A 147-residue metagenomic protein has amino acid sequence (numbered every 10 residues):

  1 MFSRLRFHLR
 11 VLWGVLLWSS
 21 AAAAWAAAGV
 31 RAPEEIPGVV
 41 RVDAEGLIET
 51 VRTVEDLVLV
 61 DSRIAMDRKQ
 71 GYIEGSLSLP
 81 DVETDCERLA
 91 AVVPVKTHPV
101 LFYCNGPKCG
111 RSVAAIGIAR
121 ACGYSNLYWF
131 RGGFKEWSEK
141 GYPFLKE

Functional and structural regions predicted by a protein language model:
F2-V58, A65-Q70: Flexible, polar/low-complexity N-terminal or interdomain linker segments that lie immediately upstream of folded
V54-V60, H98, S125: Short coil/turn segments at beta-strand junctions that form active-site/ligand-binding loops
D61-I64, E74, E83, C104-K108 (+1 more regions): A mature extracytoplasmic/lumenal domain signature
D67-Y72, S78-P80: Mid-length scaffold segments of soluble, non-membrane domains
S76-D81, S125-W129: Short hydrophobic/aromatic-enriched beta-strand-loop microsegments
P80-R88: Glycine-rich, highly charged phosphate/nucleotide-binding loops
R88-W137: Catalytic cysteine-centered active loop of the rhodanese-like fold, especially the PTP/DSP P-loop
G141-E147: Active-site neighborhoods of enzymes that stabilize oxyanions during catalysis
